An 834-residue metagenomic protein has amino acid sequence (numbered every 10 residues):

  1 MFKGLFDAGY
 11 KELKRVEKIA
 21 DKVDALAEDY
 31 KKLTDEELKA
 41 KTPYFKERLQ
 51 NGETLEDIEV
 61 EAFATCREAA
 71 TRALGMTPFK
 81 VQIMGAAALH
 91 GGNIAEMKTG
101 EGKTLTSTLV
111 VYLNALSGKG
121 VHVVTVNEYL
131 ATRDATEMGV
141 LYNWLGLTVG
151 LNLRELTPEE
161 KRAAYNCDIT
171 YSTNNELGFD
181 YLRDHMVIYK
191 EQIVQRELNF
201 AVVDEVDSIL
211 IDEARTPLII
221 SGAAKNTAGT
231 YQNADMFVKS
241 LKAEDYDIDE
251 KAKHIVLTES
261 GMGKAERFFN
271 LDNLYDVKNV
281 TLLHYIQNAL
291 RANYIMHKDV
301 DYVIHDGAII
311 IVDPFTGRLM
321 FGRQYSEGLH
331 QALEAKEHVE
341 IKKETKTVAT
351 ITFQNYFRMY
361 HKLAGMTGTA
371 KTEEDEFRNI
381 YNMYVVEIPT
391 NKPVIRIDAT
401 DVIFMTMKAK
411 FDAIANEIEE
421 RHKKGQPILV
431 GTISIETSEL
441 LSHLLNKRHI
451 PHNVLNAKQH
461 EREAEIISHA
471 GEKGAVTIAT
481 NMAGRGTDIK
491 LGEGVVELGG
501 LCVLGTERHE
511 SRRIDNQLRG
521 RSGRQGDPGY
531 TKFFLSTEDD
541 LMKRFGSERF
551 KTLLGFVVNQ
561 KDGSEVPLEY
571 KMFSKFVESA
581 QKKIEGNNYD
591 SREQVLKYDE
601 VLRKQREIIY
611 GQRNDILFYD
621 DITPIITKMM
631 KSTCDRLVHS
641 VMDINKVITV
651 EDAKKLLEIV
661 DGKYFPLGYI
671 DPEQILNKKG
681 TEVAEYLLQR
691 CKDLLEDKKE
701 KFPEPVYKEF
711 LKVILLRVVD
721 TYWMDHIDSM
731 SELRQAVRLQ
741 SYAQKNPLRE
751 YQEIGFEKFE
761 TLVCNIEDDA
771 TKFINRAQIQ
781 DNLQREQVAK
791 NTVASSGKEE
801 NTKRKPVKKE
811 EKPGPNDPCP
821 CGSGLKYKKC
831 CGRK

Functional and structural regions predicted by a protein language model:
M1-K561, Y610-G611, T627-K628, S632 (+1 more regions): Conserved P-loop NTPase motor core
K22, I58, K278, Y325 (+6 more regions): Generic detector of ordered secondary-structure context
D24-E28, L596, E757, D817: Positions in alpha-helical segments
S107, I414, R804-P806, G814: Active-site-adjacent structural elements in folded domains
T216, I428, W723, D817 (+1 more regions): Glycine-centered loop/turn positions within well-structured domains that cap or flank conserved ligand/cofactor-binding
V303-I310, T316-R323, Q525-G526, F533 (+2 more regions): Extended, charged helical/alpha-beta scaffold domains that provide interaction surfaces
V430, I478, W723, F759 (+2 more regions): Hydrophobic, well-ordered secondary-structure elements that form the walls of internal hydrophobic environments
K809-K828, G832: Short Cys/His-rich zinc-binding micro-motifs
